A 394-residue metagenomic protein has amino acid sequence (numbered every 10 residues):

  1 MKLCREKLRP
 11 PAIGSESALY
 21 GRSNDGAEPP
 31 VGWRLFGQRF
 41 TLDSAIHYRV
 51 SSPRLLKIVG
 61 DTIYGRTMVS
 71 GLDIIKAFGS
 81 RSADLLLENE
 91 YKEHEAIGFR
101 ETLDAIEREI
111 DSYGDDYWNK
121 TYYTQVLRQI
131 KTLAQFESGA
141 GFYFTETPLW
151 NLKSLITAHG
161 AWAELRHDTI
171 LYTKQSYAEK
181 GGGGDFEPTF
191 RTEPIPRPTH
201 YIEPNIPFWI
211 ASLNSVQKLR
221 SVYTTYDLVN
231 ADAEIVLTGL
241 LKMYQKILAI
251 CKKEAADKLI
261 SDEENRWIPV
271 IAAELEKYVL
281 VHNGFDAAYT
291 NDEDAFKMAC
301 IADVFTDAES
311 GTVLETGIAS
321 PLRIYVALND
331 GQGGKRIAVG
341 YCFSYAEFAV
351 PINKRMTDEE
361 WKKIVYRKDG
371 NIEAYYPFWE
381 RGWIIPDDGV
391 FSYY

Functional and structural regions predicted by a protein language model:
M1-Y394: Polar/charged low-complexity regulatory segments
